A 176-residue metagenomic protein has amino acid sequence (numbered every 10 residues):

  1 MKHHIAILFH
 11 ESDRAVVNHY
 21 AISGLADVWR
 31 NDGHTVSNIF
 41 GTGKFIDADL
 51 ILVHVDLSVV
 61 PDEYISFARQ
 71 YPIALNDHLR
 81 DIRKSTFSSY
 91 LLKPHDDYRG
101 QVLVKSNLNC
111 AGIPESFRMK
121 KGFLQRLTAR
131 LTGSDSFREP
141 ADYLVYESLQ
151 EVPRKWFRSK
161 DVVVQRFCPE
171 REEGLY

Functional and structural regions predicted by a protein language model:
K2-R126: Conserved N-proximal alpha/beta basic substrate-recognition cap immediately N-terminal to, or forming the N-lobe
Q125-G133: Active-site region of PLP-dependent enzymes
T132-Y176: Phosphate-binding site of ATP-dependent enzymes
